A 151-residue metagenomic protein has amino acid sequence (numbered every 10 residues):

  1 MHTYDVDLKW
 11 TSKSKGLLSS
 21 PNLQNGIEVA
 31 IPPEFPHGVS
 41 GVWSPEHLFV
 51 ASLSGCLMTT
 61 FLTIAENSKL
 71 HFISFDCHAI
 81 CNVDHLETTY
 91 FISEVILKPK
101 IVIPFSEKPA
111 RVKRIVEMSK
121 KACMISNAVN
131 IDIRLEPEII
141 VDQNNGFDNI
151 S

Functional and structural regions predicted by a protein language model:
M1-A51, L62-S151: Extended beta-strand/beta-hairpin segments
